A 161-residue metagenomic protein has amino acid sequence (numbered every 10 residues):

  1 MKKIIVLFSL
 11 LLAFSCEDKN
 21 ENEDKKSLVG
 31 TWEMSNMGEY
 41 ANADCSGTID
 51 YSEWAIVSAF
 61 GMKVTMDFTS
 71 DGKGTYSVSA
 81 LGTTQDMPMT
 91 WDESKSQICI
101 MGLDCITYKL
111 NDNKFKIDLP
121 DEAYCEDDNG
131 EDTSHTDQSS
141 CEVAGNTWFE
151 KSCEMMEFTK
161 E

Functional and structural regions predicted by a protein language model:
M1-I4: Positively charged n-region of N-terminal signal peptides that target proteins for export
S9, F14-G38, F158-E161: Bacterial Sec-dependent N-terminal signal peptides
M34-A55, A59: Transition segment at domain starts
G38-A41, A59-D127: Contiguous, well-ordered beta-strand patches that form the walls/edges of small beta-barrel/beta-sandwich domains
D127-T133, N146-E150: Extracellular Cys-Trp
D132-C141: Disulfide-braced loops of extracellular cysteine-rich modules
